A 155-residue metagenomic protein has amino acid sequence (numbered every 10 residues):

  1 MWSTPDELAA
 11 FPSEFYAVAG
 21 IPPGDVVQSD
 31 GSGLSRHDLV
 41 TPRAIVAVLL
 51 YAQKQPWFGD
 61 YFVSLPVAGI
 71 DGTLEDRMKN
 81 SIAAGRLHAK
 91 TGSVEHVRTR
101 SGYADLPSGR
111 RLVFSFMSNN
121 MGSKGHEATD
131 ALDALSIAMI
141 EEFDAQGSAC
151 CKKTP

Functional and structural regions predicted by a protein language model:
M1-G59: A small/polar active-site loop signature that marks catalytic segments
W2, S13, D133-P155: Short, gly/Ser/Thr-rich active-site loops of penicillin-recognizing serine hydrolases
S29-G31, S64-L65, T91, F116-N119: Active-site-proximal beta-strand/loop segments in catalytic clefts of secreted hydrolases
S35, K90-G92, M121-H126: Short, contiguous acidic/charged loop-to-helix segments that flank catalytic cores in large enzymes
R36-W57, T99-S101, L106-N119, L135: Active-site-proximal alpha-helical segments within enzyme catalytic domains
Q55-G72: Active/binding-pocket-proximal capping segment
D76-S108, M117: Short, Gly/Ser/Thr-enriched beta-strand-loop segments that form substrate-interacting elements of hydrolase/peptidase
L106, V113-Q146: C-terminal transmembrane beta-barrel domains of outer membrane proteins
